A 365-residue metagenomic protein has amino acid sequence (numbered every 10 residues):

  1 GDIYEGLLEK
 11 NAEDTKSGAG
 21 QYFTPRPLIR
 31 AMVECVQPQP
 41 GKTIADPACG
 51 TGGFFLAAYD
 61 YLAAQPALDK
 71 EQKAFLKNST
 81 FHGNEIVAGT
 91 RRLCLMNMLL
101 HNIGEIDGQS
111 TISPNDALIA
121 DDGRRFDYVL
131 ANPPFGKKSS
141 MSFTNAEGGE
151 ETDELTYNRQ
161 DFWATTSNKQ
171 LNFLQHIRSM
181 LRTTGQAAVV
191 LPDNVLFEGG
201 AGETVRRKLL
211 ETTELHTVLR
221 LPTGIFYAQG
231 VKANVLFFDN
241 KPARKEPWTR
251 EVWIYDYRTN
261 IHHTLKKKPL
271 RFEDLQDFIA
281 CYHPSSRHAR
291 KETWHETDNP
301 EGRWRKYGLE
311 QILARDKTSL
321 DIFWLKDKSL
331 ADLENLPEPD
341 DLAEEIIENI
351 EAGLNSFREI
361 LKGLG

Functional and structural regions predicted by a protein language model:
G1, G18-P25, S167, L336: Conserved phosphate/pyrophosphate-binding and hydrolysis machinery centered on Walker-type P-loop NTPases, extending
G1, I29-R30, A343: Generic structural signal for individual residues within well-ordered alpha-helical segments across diverse proteins
G1-A12: Long recognition/docking surfaces used for binding and targeting
E13, S17, L330-A331: General structural signal for alpha-helix termini and helix-helix connectors
G18-A131, F135-G149, L171, L191-N194 (+1 more regions): Conserved S-adenosyl-L-methionine
A120-G365: A conserved structural/catalytic subdomain of Rossmann-like adenosyl-cofactor enzymes
